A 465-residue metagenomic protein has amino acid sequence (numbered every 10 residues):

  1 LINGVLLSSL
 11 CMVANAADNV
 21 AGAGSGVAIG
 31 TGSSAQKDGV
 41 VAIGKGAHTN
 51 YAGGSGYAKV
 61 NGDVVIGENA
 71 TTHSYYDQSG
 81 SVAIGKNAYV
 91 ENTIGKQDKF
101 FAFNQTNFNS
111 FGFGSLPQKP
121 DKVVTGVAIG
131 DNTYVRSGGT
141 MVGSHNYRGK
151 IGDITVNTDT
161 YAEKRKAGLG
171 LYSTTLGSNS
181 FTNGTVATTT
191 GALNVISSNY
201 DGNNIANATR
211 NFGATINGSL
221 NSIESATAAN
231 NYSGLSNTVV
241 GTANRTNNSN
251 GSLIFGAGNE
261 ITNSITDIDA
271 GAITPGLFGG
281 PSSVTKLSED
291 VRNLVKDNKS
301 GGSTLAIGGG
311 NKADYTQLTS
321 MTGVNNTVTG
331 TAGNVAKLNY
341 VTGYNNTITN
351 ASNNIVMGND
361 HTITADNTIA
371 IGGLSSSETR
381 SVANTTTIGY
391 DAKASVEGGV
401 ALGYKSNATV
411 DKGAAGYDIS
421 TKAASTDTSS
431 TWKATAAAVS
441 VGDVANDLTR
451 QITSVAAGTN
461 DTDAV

Functional and structural regions predicted by a protein language model:
N3-V465: Glycine- and small/polar-enriched repetitive beta-structure motifs of secreted/surface proteins
